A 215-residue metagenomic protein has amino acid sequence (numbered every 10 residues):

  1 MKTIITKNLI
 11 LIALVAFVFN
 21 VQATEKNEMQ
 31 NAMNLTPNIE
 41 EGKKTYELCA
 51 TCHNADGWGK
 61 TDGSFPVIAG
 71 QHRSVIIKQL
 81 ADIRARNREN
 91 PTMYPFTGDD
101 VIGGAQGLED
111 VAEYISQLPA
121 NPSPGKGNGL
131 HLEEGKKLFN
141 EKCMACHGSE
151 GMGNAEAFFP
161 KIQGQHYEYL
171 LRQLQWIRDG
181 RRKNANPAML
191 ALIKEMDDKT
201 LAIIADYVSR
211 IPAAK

Functional and structural regions predicted by a protein language model:
M1-I10: Bacterial N-terminal signal peptides that target proteins for export
L9-V18: Bacterial N-terminal signal peptides
A23-Y46, G59-S64, E113-L138: Electrostatic cytochrome c docking/interface patches
A32, I39, W58-R88, Y94-D99 (+3 more regions): Gly/Gly-Pro-rich "capping" loops immediately C-terminal to redox-active cysteine motifs in periplasmic/lumenal
P37, K44, A55, N140 (+2 more regions): His/Met- and acidic-residue-enriched segments that coordinate or traffic transition-metal cofactors and support
G42, C49-A55, V111, K142-S149 (+2 more regions): The canonical Cys-X-X-Cys-His
T61-V67, I83-D110, I115-L118, S123-G127 (+2 more regions): Axial heme c-ligation environment in periplasmic c-type cytochrome domains
